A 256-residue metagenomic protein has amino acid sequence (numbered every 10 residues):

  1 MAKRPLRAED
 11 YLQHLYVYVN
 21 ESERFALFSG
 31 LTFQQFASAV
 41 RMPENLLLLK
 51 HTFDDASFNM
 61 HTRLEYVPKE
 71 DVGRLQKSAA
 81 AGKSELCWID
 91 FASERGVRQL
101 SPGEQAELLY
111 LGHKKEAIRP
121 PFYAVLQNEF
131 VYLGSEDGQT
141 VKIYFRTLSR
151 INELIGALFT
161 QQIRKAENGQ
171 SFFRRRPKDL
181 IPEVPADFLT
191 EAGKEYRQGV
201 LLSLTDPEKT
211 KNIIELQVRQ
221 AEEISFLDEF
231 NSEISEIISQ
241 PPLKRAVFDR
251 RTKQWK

Functional and structural regions predicted by a protein language model:
M1-I213, Q217-K256: Structured alpha/beta or helical-core interaction and ligand-binding surfaces enriched in interleaved
